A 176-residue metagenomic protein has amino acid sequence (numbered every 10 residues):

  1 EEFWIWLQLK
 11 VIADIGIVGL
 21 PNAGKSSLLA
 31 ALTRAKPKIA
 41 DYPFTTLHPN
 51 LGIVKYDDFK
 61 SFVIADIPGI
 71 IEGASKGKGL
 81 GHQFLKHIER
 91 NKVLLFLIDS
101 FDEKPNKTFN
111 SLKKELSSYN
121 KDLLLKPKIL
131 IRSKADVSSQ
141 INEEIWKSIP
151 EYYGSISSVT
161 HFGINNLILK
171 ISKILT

Functional and structural regions predicted by a protein language model:
E1-A74, K78, H82-R90, I98: Conserved G1/Walker A P-loop phosphate-binding module
I12, I53, G69-I71, S100-K104 (+2 more regions): Conserved nucleotide-binding/hydrolysis micro-motifs of P-loop NTPases
P37-D41, K121-L124, T176: Active-site phosphate-binding and catalytic loops of NTP-dependent enzymes
V54, L112, I156-S157: Hydrophobic residues at beta-strand termini and immediately following loops that shape nucleotide-binding pockets
F84, S111-N120: Conserved catalytic-core segment of NTP-binding enzymes
R90-S111, L123-L124, I129, A135-I141: Conserved Switch II/interswitch segment of TRAFAC-class P-loop GTPases
I129, D136-T176: Canonical P-loop GTPase G-domain recognition
